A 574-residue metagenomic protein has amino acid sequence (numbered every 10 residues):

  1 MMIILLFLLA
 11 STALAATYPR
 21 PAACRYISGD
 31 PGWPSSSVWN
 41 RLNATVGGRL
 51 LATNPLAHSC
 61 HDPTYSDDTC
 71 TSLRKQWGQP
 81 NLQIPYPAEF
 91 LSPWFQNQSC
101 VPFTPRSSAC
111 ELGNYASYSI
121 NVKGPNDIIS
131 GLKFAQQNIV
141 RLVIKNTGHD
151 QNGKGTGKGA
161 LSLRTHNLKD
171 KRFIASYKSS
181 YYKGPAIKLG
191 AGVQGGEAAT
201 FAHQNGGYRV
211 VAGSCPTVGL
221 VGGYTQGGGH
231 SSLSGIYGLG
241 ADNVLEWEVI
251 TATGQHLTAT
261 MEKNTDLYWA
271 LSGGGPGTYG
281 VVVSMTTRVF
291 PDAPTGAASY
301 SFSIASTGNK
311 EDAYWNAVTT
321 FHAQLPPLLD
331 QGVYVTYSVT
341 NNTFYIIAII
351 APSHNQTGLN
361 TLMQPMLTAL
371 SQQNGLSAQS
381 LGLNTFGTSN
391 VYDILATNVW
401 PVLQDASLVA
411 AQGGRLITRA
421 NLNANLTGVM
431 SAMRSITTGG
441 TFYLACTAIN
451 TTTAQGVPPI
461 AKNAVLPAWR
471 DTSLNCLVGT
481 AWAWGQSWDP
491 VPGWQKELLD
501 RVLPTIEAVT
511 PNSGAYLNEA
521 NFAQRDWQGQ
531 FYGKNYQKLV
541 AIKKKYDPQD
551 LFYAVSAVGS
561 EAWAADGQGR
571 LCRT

Functional and structural regions predicted by a protein language model:
M1-T17: Fungal secretory targeting signals
A16-T574: Soluble FAD-dependent oxygen oxidases
